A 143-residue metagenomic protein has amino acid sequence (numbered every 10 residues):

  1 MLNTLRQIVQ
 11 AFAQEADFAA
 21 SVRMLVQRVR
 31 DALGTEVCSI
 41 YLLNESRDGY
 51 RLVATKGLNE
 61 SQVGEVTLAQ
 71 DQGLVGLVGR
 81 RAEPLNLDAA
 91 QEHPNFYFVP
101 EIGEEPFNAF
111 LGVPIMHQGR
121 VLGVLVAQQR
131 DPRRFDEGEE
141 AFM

Functional and structural regions predicted by a protein language model:
M1-A20, D31, L122: Signal-transmission linkers at sensory-effector interfaces
T4, A69, H117, V121 (+1 more regions): Amphipathic alpha-helical "output/dimerization" segments
V9-Q14, L25-G34, I40-N44, E60 (+1 more regions): Short regulatory alpha-helical segment in sensory/regulatory domains of signaling proteins that mediates
D48-K56, D88: Amphipathic coiled-coil signal-relay and dimerization helices
L58, V124-R133: Short beta-strand-to-loop transition segments that serve as allosteric relay/switch motifs in sensory/regulatory domains
E60-L85: Acidic/proline- and glycine-rich, intrinsically disordered low-complexity segments that serve as regulatory linkers
E60-Q62, D88-A109, Q129: Signal-transducing coupling segments at domain and membrane junctions
N108-M116, V124: A short, aliphatic-rich beta-strand micro-motif
